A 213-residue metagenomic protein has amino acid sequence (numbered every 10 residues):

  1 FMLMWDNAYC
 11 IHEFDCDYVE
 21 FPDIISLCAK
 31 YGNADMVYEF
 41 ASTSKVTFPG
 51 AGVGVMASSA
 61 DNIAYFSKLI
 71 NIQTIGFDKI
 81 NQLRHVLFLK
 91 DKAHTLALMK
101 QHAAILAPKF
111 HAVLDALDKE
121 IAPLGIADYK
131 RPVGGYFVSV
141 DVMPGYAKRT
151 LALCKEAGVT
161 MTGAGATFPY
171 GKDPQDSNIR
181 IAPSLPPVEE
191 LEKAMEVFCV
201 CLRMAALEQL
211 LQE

Functional and structural regions predicted by a protein language model:
M2-L3, A8-P49: Active-site pre-lysine segment of PLP-dependent enzymes
W5, H85, M161-G163: Hydrophobic residues in well-ordered beta-strands that form the structural core
A29-A107: Conserved core segment of the aminotransferase class I/II
N33, E156, G171-E213: PLP-dependent enzyme catalytic core of the Aspartate aminotransferase-like
A57, S139-D141, A182-S184: Short hydrophobic/aromatic beta-strand micro-patches that form the beta-sheet surface supporting nucleotide- or nucleic
K100-L114, I126-D141: Conserved glycine-rich beta-strand-loop-beta hairpin in the small C-terminal domain of fold type I
M143-Y146, P186-V188: Helix N-cap motif at beta-to-alpha junctions
